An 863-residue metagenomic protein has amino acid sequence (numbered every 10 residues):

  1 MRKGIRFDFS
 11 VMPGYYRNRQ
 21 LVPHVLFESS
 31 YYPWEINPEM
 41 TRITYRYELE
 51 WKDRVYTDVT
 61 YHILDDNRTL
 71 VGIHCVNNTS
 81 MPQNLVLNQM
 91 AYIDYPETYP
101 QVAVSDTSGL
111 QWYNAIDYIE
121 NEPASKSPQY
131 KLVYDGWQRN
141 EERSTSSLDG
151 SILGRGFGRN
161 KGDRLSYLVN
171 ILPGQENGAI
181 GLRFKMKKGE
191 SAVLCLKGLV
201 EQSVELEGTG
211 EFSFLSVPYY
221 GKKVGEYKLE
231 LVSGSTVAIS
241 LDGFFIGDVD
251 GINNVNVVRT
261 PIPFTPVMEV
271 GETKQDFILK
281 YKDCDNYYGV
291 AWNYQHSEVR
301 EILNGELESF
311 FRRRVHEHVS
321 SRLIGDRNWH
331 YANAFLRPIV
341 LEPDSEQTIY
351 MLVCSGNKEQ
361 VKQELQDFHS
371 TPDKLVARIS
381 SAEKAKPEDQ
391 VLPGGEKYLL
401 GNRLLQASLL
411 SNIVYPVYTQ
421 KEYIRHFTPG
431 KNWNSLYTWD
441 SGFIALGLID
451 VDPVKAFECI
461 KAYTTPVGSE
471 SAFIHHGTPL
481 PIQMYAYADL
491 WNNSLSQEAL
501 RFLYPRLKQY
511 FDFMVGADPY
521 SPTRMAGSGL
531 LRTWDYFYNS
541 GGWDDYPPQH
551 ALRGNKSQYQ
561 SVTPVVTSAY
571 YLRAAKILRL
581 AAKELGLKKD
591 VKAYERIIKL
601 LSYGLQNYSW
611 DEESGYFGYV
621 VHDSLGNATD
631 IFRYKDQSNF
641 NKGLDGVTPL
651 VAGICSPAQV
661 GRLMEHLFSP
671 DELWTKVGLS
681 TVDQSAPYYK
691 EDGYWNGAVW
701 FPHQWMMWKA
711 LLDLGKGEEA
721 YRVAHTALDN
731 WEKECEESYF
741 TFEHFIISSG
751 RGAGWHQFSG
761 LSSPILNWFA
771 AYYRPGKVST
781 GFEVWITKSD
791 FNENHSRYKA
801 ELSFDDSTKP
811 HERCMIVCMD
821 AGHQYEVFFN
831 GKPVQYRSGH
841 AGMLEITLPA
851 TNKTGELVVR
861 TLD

Functional and structural regions predicted by a protein language model:
M1, R6, N412, Q483-S494 (+5 more regions): C-terminal capping/lid segments that line or modulate ligand- or cofactor-binding pockets
M1-E50, N293-Q295: An extended acidic
K52, Y56, I63-L70, N77-G109 (+8 more regions): Acidic/polar, glycine-enriched structural segments that form the non-catalytic walls/loops of the carbohydrate-binding
Q101-Q175, S240-P261, I786, D790: Glycan-recognition and processing domains
L199-G225, G234-T236: Extracellular carbohydrate recognition and processing domains and analogous Trp-centered ligand-binding platforms
H330, K384-R501, K508, T563 (+5 more regions): Substrate-binding groove/exosite segments of carbohydrate-active enzymes
H330-N333, R337-H369, E470-T478, V515-R596 (+6 more regions): The feature captures the catalytic groove of carbohydrate-active enzymes
V391-V414, T438-W439, S494-V565, A593-L600 (+3 more regions): Active-site acid/base region of carbohydrate-active enzymes
